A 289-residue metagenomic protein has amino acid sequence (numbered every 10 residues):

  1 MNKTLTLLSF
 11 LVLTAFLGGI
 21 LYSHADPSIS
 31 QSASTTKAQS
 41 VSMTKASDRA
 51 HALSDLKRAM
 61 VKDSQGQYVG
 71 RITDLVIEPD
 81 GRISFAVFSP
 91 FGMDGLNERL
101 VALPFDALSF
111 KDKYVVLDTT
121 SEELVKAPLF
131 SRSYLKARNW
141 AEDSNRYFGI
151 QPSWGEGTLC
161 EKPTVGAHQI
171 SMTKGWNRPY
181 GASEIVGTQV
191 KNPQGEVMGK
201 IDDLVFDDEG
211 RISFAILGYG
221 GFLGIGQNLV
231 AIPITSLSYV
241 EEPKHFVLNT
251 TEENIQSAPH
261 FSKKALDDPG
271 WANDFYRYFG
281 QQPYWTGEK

Functional and structural regions predicted by a protein language model:
T4-S9, L21-K289: Peripheral interaction segments used for macromolecular assembly
V12-I20: Hydrophobic core
